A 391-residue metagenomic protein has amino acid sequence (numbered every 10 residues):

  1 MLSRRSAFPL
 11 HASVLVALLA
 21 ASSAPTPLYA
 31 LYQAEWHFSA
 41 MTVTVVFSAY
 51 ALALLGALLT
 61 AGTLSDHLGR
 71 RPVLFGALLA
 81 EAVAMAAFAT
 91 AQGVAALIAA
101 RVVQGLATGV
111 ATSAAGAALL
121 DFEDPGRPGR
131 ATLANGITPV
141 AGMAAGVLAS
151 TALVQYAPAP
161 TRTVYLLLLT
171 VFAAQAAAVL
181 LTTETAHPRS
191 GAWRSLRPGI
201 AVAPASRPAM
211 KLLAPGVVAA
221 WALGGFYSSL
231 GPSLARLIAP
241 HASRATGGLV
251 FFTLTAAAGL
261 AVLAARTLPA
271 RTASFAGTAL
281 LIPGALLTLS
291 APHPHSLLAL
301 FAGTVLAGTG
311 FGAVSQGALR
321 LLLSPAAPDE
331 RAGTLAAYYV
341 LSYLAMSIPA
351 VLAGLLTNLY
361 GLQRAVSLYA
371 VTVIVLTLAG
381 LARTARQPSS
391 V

Functional and structural regions predicted by a protein language model:
H37, G69, T90-A95, P158 (+1 more regions): Helix-breaking motifs and short loop linkers at transmembrane-helix boundaries and internal kinks in secondary membrane
L55-V94: Conserved MFS/SLC helix-loop-helix module at the cytosolic interface between two early adjacent transmembrane helices
P72-A87, A273-T288, S367: Structural signature of the two symmetry-related core transmembrane helices
A100-P139: Cytoplasmic helix-loop-helix junction between adjacent transmembrane helices in 12-TM secondary transporters
R130-L180: Helix-loop-helix hairpin linking two adjacent transmembrane segments in secondary transporters
G247-A270, G284: Transmembrane alpha-helices of Major Facilitator/SLC transporters
T272-Q316: C-terminal transmembrane helical hairpin of 12-TM major facilitator-type secondary transporters
F311-A313, A318-A370, G380: A late C-terminal transmembrane helix in Major Facilitator Superfamily
